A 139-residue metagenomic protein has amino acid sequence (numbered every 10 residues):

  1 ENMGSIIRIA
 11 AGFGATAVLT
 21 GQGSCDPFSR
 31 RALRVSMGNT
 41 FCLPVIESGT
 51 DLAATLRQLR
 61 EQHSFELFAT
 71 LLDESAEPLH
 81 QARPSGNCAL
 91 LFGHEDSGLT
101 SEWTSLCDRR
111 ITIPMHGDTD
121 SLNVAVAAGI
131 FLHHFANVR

Functional and structural regions predicted by a protein language model:
E1-S75: RNA substrate-binding interface of SAM-dependent RNA methyltransferases
N2, T50-D51, R83, D120-N123: Poly-acidic low-complexity segments
M3-G4, T20, M37, F92 (+3 more regions): Short glycine-rich loop/turn motifs that provide flexible caps or phosphate-binding loops at active sites
I9-F13, S24-F41, S101-R139: Structured adenosyl-cofactor binding patch, chiefly the S-adenosyl-L-methionine
F68-G117: Active-site/ligand-binding-proximal alpha/beta "capping" segment
